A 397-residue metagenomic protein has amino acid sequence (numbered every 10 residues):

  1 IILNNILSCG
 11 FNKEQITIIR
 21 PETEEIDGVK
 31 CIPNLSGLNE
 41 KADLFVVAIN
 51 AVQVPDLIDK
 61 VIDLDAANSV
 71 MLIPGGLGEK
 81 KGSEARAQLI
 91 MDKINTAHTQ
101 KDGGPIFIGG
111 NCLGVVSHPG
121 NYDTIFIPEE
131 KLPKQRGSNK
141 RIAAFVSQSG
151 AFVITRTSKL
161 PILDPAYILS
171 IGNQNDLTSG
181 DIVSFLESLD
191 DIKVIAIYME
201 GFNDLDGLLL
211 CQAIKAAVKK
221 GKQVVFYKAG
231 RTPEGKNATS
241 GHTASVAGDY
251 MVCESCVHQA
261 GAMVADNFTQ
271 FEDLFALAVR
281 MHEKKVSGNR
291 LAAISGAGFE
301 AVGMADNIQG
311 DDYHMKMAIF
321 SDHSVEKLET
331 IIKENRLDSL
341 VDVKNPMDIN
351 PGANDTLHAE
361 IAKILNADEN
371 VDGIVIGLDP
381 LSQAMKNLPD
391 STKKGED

Functional and structural regions predicted by a protein language model:
I1-D397: Catalytic-core regions of core metabolic enzymes, especially those transforming organic acids/acyl-group intermediates
